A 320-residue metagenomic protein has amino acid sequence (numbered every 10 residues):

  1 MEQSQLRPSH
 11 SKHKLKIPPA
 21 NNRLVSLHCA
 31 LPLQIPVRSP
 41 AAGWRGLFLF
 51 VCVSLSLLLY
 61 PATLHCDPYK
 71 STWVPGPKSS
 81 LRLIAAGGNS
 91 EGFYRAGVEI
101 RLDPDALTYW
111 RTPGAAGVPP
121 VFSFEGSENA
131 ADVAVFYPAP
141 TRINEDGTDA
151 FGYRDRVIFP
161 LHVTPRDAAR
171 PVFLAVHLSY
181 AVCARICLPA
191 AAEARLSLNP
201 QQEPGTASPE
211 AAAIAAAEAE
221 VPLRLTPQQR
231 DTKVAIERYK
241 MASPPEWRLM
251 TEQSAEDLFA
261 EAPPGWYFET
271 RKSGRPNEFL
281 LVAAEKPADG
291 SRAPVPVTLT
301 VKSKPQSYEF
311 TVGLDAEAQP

Functional and structural regions predicted by a protein language model:
M1-G43: N-terminal secretory signal peptides that target proteins for export/translocation
S11-K12, V25, C29, L33 (+4 more regions): Residue-level detector of alpha-helical transmembrane segments in integral membrane proteins
R23, L33, W44-R45, L59 (+2 more regions): Compositionally biased non-globular segments, especially hydrophobic aliphatic-rich helices of signal peptides
F48-Y60: Bacterial N-terminal signal peptides
H65-P320: Extracellular/lumen-exposed scaffold segments
